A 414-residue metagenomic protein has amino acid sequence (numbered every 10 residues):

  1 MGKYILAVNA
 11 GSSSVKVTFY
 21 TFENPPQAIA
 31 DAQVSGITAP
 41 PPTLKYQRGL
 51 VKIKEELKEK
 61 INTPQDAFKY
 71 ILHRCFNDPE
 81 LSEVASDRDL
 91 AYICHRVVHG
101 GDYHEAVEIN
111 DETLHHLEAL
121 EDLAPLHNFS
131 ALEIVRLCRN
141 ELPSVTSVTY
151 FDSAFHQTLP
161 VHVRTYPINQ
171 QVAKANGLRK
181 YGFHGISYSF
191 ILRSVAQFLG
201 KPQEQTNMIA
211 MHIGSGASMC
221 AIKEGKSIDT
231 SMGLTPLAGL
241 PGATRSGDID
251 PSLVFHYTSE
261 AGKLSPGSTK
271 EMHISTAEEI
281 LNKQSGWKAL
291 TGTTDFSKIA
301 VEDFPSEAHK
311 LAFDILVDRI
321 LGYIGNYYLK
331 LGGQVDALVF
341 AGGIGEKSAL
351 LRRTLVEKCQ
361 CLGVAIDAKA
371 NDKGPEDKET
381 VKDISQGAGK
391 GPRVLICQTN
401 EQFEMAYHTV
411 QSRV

Functional and structural regions predicted by a protein language model:
M1-Y103: N-terminal glycine/serine-rich phosphate-binding loop of ATP-dependent small-molecule kinases, especially carbohydrate
A10-G11, R96-V98, I213-S215, L338-K347: Glycine-rich beta-strand-to-loop/alpha-helix junction loops that act as flexible
R74-A91, Q197-P202, I324-D336: Phosphate/pyrophosphate-binding loops at sites that engage ATP/ADP/AMP, CoA/4′-phosphopantetheine, polyphosphate
C75-H127, T146-V148, A154-V163: Short beta-strand-loop/turn "lid" adjacent to the catalytic site in phosphate-handling enzymes
Q157-S259: Glycine-rich phosphate-binding loop of actin/hexokinase-like ATP-binding domains
I222-L264, H273, E279, G342-G389: Catalytic phosphate/nucleotide-handling subdomain of diverse soluble enzymes
P266-K270, E279, K283-L331: Adenine-nucleotide phosphate-binding core of ATP-dependent small-molecule kinases
K310, D314-D336, G345-V414: Internal helix-turn-beta structural module
